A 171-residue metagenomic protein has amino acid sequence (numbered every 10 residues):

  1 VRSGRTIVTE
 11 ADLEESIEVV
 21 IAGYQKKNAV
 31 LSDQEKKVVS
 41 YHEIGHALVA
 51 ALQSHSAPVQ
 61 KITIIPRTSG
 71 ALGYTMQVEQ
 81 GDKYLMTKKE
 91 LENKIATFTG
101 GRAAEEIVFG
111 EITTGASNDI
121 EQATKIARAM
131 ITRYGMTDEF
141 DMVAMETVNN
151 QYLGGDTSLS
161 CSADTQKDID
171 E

Functional and structural regions predicted by a protein language model:
V1-L13, V19-V38, Y134-M142: C-terminal helical "lid" subdomain and adjoining coupling/linker elements of P-loop NTPases
E14, E18-Q25, G45, A96 (+2 more regions): Amphipathic, well-packed alpha-helical segments that form the structural scaffold of globular domains
V38-S40, A47-E171: Soluble catalytic regions of large protease machineries
